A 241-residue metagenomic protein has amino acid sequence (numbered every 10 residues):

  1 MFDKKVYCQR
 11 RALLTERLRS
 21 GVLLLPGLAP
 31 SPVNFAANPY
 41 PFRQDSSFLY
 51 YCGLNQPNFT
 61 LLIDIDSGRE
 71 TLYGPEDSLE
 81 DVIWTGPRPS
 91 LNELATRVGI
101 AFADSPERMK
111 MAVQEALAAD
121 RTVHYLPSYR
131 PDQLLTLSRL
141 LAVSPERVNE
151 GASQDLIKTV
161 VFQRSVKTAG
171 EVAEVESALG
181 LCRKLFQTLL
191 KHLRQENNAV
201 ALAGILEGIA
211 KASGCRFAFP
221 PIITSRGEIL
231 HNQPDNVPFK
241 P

Functional and structural regions predicted by a protein language model:
M1-K184: A composition/biophysics-driven feature that prefers long, compositionally simple stretches
K4, S165, H192-E196, N232-D235: Hydrophobic alpha-helical scaffolding
Y51-N55, D64-D66, E228-P241: Acidic/histidine-enriched ion/cofactor-binding microenvironments in catalytic or ligand-binding pockets
V98-G99, V200-G208, N232-N236: Alpha-helix boundary/capping detector
L117, V166, R194-Q195, F217 (+1 more regions): Hydrophobic beta-strand core residues of beta-sandwich domains
V161, Q187-K191, E228: A broad detector of the eukaryotic-type serine/threonine protein kinase catalytic domain
E171-G214, F219: Active-site pocket-lining segments that scaffold enzyme catalytic pockets across diverse folds
R216-I229: Short, basic/aromatic beta-hairpin or loop at an interaction surface
